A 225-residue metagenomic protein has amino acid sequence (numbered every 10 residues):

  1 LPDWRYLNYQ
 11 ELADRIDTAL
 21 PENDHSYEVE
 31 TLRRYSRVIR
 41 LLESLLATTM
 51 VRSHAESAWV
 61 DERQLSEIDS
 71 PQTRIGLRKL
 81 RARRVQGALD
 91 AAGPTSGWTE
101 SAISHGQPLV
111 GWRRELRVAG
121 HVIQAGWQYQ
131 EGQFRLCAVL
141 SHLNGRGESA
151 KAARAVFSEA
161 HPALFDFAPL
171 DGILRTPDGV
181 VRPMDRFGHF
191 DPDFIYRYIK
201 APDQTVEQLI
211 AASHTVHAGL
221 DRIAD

Functional and structural regions predicted by a protein language model:
L1-D225: Charged, terminal alpha-helix-loop-beta segments that serve as non-catalytic nucleic-acid engagement and/or assembly
